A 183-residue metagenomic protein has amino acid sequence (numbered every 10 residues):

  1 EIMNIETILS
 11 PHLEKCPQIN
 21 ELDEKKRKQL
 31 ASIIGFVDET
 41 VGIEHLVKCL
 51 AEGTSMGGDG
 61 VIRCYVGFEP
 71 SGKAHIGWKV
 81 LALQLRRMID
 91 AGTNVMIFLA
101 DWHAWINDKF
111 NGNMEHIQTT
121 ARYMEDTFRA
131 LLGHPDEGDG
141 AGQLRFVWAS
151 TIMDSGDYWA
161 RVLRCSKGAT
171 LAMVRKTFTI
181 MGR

Functional and structural regions predicted by a protein language model:
E1-R183: NTP-dependent nucleotidyl-transfer catalytic core
